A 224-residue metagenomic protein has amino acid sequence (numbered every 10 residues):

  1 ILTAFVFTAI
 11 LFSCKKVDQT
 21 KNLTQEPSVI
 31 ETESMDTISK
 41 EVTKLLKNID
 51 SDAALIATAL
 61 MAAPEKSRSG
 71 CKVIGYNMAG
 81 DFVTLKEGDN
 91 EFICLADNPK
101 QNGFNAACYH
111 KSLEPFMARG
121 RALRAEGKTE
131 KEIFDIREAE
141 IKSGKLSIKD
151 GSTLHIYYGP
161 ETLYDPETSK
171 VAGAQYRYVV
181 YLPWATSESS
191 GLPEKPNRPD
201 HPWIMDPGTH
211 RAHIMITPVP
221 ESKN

Functional and structural regions predicted by a protein language model:
I1-L2: Bacterial N-terminal signal peptides that target proteins for export
I10-S13: C-terminal motif of bacterial Sec signal peptides marking the signal peptidase cleavage site
K15-V17: Bacterial signal peptide processing site
N22-N224: Primary mode marks residue(s) on the alpha4-beta5-alpha5 output face of response regulator receiver
